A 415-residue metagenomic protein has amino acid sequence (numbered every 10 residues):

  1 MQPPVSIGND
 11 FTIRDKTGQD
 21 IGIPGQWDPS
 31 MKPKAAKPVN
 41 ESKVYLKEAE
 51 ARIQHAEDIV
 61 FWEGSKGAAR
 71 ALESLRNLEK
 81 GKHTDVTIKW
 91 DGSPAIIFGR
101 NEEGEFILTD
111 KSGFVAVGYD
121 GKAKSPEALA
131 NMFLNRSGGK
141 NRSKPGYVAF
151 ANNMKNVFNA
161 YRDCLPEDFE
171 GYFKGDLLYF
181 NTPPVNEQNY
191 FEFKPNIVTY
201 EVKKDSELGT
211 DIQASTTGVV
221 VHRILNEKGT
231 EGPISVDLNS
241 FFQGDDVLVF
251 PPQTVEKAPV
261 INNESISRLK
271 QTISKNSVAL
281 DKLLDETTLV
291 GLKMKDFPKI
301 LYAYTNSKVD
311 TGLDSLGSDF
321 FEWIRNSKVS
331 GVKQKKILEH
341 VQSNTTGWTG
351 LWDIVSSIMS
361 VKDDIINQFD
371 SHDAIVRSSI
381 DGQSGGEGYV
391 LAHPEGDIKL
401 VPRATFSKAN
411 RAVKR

Functional and structural regions predicted by a protein language model:
M1-K47: Intrinsically disordered, compositionally biased, charge-dense segments
Y45-T84, K89-P94, F98-R415: Core nucleotide-handling region used for phosphoryl-transfer chemistry
